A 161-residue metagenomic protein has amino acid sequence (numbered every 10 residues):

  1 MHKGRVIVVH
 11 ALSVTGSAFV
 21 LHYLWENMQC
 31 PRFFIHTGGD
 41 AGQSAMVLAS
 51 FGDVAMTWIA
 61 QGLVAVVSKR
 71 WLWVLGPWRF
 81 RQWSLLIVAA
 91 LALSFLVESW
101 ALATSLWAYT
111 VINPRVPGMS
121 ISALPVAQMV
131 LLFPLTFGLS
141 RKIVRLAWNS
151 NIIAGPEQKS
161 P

Functional and structural regions predicted by a protein language model:
M1-P161: Aromatic-rich, lipid-facing transmembrane alpha helices and their immediate juxtamembrane interface loops in integral
